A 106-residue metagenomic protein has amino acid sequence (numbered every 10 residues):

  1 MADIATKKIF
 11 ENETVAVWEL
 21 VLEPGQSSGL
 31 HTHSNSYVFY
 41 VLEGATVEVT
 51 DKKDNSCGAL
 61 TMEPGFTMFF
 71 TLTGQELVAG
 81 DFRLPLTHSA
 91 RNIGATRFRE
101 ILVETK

Functional and structural regions predicted by a protein language model:
D3-G29, S36-F39, E100: A short glycine-rich, His/Asp/Glu-containing loop-to-beta-strand
E11-T14, D54-F82: Short acidic-glycine-tyrosine-enriched beta hairpin
W18, S27-S28, A45-V49, T67: Short beta-strand segments in beta-sandwich/barrel cores
E23, L42, E63-F66: Residue-level recognition of short, solvent-exposed, well-ordered loop/turn junctions that link secondary-structure
T32-E48: Short, conserved beta-strand element in jelly-roll/cupin
G80-D81, A90-G94: Asparagine-centered strand-capping/turn motif at beta-strand->loop junctions
P85, R97-I101: Flexible, surface-exposed loop/linker segments and immediately adjacent secondary-structure boundaries
L102-K106: Short beta-strand-to-coil "C-cap" segments at the C-terminal boundary of structured domains/repeats, marking
